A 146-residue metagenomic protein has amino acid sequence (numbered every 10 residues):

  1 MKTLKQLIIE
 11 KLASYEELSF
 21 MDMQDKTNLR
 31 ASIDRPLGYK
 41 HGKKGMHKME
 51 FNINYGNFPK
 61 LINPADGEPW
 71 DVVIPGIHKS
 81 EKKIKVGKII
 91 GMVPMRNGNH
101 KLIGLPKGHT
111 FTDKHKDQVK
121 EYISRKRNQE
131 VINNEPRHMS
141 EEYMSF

Functional and structural regions predicted by a protein language model:
M1-E16: Protein-protein interaction and targeting regions used for scaffolding, dimerization, and localization
S14-F146: Hydrophobic N-terminal alpha-helices or hydrophobic patches in metabolic proteins across all domains of life
